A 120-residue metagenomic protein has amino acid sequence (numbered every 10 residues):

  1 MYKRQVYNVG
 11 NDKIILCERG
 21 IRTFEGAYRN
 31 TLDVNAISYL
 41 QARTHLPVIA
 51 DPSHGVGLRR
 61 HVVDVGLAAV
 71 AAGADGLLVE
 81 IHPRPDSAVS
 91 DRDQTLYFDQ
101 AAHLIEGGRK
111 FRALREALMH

Functional and structural regions predicted by a protein language model:
M1-Y2: Short, small-residue-biased leader/transition segments that mark boundaries at the very start of proteins
G10-I14, T44-L46, G73-D75: Short, well-ordered coil/turn segments that N-cap beta-strands
I14-E18, V48-P52, L77: Hydrophobic faces of well-ordered beta-strands that scaffold small-molecule active sites in alpha/beta enzyme cores
I14-N35: Glycine/Thr-rich beta-alpha phosphate-binding loop at enzyme active sites
R29-A36, R60-L67, Q94-F98: Charged helix-capping and loop-helix junction motifs
L40, D51, A69, V79: Conserved, mostly hydrophobic/aromatic
G57-D75, P83: Catalytic cores of alpha/beta
P83-A117: C-terminal helical cap(s) of enzyme catalytic domains, especially alpha/beta-barrels
